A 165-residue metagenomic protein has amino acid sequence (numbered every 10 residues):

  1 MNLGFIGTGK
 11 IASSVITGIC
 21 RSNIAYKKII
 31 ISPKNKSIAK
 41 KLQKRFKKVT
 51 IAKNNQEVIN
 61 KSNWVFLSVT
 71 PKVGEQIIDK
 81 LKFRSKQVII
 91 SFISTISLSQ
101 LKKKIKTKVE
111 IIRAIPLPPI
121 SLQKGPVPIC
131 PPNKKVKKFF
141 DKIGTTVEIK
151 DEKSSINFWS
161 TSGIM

Functional and structural regions predicted by a protein language model:
M1-K53, E57: NAD(P)+-binding Rossmann beta1-loop-alpha1 motif at the extreme N-terminus of oxidoreductases
I24, V58-N60, F66, G74 (+4 more regions): Non-catalytic terminal and connector segments of soluble metabolic enzymes
A25-K27, V49, R84-Q87, T107-V109: A short helix->loop->beta-strand "cap" motif at the edges of active sites that frequently abuts
V49-I51, N55-V88: Rossmann-like NAD(P)-binding element
Q87-I89, L101-P118: Rossmann-fold dehydrogenase core element
Q100-E110, G125-F158: Internal alpha-helical scaffold of NAD(P)-dependent oxidoreductase catalytic cores
F158-M165: A short glycine-threonine-serine/GTX helix/turn-capping micro-motif
